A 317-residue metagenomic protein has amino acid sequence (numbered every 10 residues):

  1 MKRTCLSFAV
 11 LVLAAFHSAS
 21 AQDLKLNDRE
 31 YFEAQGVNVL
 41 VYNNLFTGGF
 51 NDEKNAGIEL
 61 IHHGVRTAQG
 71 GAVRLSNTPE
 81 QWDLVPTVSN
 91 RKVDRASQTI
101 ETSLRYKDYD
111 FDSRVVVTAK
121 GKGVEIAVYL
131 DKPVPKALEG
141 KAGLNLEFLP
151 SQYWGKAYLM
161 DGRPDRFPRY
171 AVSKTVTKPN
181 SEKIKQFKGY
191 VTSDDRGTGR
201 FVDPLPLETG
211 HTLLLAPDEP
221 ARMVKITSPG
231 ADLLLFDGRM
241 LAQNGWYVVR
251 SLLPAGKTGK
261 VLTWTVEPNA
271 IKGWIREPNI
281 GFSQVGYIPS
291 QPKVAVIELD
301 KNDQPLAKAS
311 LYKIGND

Functional and structural regions predicted by a protein language model:
M1-T4: Positively charged n-region of N-terminal signal peptides that target proteins for export
S7-A15: Bacterial N-terminal signal peptides
A21-V73, D108, K174-D203: Beta-strand-rich N-terminal accessory domains
Q22, E125-V172: Acidic (Asp/Glu-rich), glycine- and aromatic
V41, E277-P305: Contiguous beta-strand segments within globular domains
V73-V134: Extended, loop-rich substrate-binding clefts of extracytoplasmic carbohydrate-active enzymes
T198-W274: Beta-strand-rich recognition/accessory modules
Y312-D317: Change "in extracellular beta-sheet-rich domains … of secreted and cell-surface proteins" to "in beta-sheet-rich domains
